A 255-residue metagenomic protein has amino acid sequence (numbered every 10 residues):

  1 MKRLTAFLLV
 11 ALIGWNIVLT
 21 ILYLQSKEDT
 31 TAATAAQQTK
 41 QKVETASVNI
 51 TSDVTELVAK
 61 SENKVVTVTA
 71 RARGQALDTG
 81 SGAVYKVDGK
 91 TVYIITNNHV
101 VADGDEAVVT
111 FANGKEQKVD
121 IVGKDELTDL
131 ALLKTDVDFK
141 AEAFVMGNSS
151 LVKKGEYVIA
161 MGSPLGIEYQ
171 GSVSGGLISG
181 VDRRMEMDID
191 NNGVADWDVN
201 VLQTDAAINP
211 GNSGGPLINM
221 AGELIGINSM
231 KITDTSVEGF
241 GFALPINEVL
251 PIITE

Functional and structural regions predicted by a protein language model:
M1-T31: Single-pass membrane-anchoring alpha-helices
I21-V84, E106, I252-E255: N-terminal activation segment of mature serine protease catalytic domains
V48-T55, T69-Y93, K115-K118, V145 (+4 more regions): A conserved glycine-rich beta-strand in the N-terminal activation segment of trypsin-fold
V54-E62, T79-S81, N97-N98, L130 (+6 more regions): Extracytoplasmic/secreted envelope proteins and their assembly/folding machinery, especially bacterial periplasmic
N63-T69, G82, V92-T96, V119 (+8 more regions): Terminal peptide-recognition signature
A72-L77, G104-D105, A141, M161-G176 (+2 more regions): Active-site loop architecture of trypsin-fold serine endopeptidases
R73-A76, K86-E168, L250: Conserved active-site neighborhood of the chymotrypsin/trypsin-like protease fold
V84-K86, I121-G123, G180, N219 (+1 more regions): A residue-level detector for short acidic-glycine micro-motifs
